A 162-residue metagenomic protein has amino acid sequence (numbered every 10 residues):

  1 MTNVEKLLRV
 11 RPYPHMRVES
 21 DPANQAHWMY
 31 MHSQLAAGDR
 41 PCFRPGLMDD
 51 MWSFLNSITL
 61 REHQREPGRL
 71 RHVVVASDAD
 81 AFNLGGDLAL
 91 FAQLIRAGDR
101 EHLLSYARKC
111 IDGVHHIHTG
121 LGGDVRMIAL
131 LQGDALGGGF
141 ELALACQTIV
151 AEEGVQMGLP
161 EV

Functional and structural regions predicted by a protein language model:
M1-V73: Conserved CoA-thioester-binding segment of acyl-CoA-metabolizing enzymes
M29, D50-G98, D112-I128, G154-V155: A structural preference for short, pocket-lining loop segments at secondary-structure junctions
M31-L35, I95, L131, E161: Short, histidine-centered active-site or binding-site loop motifs used for metal coordination, general acid-base
G38, C42, N83, G138: Residues that form or flank phosphate/diphosphate-binding pockets in enzymes that use nucleotide phosphates
Y106-K109: Long amphipathic alpha-helix in the N-terminal Rossmann-like dinucleotide-binding domain of NAD(P)-dependent
I117-V162: Glycine-rich beta-to-alpha active-site loop
